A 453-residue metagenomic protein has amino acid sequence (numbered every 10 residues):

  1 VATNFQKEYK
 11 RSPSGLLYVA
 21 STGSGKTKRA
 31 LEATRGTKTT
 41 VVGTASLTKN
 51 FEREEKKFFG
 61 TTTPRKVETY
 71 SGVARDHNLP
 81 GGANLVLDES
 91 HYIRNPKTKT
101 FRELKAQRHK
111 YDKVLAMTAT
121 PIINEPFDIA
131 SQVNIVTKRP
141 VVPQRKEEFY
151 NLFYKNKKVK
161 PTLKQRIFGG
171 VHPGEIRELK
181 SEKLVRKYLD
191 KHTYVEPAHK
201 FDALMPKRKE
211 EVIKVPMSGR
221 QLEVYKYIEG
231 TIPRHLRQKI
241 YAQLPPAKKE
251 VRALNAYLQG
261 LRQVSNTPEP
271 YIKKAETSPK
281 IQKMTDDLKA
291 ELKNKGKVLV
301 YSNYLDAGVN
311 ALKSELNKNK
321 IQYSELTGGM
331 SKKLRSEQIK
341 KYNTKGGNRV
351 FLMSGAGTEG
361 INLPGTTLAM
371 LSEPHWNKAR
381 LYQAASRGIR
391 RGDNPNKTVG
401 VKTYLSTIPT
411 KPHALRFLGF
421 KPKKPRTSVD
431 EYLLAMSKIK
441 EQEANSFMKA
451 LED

Functional and structural regions predicted by a protein language model:
A2-T3, R11-G25, R29-T37, A203-E229 (+4 more regions): Conserved Helicase C-terminal RecA-like lobe
Y18-T22, T44, E55, S90 (+14 more regions): Generic structural signal for small/hydrophobic residues in well-ordered secondary structure, especially within
T27-K56, I123-F127, Y304-V309: Conserved Walker A/P-loop ATP-binding site and its immediately adjacent core in helicase/helicase-like ATPase domains
K28, V86-V159, L363, L371-K397: Signature of the SF2 helicase/ATPase Hel1-core->accessory helical subdomain module
S46-K49, V73-A74, T120-N124, G219-Q221 (+5 more regions): Conserved nucleotide-binding/hydrolysis micro-motifs of P-loop NTPases
S46-R65, V136-R139: Conserved helix-turn-beta segment of the N-terminal RecA-like "Helicase ATP-binding" lobe in SF1/SF2 helicases
E68-G81, K99-D112, A116-M117, P140-K273 (+6 more regions): Inter-lobe coupling linker of SF2 helicases/translocases
Q322-V429: Conserved RecA-like P-loop NTPase helicase motor core
